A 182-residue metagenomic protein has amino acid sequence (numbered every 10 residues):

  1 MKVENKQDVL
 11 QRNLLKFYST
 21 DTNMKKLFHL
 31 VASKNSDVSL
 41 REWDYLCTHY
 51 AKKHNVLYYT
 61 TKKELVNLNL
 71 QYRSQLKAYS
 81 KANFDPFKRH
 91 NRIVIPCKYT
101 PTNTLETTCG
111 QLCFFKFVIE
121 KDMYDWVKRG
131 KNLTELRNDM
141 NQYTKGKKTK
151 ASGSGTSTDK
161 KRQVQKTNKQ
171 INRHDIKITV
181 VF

Functional and structural regions predicted by a protein language model:
M1-I95, C109: Long, compositionally biased non-globular segments that serve regulatory/targeting/scaffolding roles in eukaryotic
R73, A78-D85, R89-T102, Q142-F182: IQ-motif-like calmodulin-binding regions
A82, L112-F117, K121-D125: Amphipathic alpha-helical interface elements that mediate macromolecular binding in regulatory proteins
K98-P101, E106-F117, Y143: Alpha-helical bundle/repeat cores within regulatory domains of eukaryotic proteins
E120-A151: Long, highly charged low-complexity segments enriched in Glu/Asp and Lys/Arg with interspersed Ser/Thr
